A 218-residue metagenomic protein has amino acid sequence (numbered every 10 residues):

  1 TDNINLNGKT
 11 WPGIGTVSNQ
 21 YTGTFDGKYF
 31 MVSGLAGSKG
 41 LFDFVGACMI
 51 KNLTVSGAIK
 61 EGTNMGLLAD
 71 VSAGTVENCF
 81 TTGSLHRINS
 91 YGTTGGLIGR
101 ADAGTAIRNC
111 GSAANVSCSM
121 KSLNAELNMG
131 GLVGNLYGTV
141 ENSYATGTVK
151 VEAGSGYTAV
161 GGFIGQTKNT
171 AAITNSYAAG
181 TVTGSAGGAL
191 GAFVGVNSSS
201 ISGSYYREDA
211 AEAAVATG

Functional and structural regions predicted by a protein language model:
T1-G218: Surface-exposed repetitive/solenoidal architectures
